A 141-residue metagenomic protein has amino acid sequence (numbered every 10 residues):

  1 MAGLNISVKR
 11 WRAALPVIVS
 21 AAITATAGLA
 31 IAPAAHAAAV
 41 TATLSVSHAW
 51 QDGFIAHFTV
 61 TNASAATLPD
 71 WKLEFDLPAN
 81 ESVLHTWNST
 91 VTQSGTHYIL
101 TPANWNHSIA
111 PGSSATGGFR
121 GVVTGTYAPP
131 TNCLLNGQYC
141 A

Functional and structural regions predicted by a protein language model:
A2-K9, P16, S20, A27-A141: Extracellular low-complexity, O-glycosylation-prone Ser/Thr/Pro/Gly-rich "stalks" and linkers flanking catalytic
